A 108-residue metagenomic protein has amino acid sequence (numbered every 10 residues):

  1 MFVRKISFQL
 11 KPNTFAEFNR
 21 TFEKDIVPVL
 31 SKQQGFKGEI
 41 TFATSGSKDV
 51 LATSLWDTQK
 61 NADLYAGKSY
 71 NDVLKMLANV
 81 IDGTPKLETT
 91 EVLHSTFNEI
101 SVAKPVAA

Functional and structural regions predicted by a protein language model:
V3-F8, G38-A66: Short, well-ordered beta-strand segments in beta-rich or mixed alpha/beta enzyme and ligand-binding folds
Q9-F22: Short, surface-exposed ligand-recognition loops at beta-strand->loop->(often short) alpha-helix junctions that present
L10-P12, T58, E91-H94: Non-catalytic surface loops within mature trypsin-like serine protease
N19, D63, V92-H94: A beta-strand edge to alpha-helix "cap/lid" segment located at domain peripheries
K24-K37, L55-T89: An amphipathic, aromatic/His-enriched active-site/gating alpha helix that lines ligand/cofactor pockets
I40-D49, K75-A108: Glycine-rich beta-strand-turn "strand-cap" elements at beta-sheet edges
